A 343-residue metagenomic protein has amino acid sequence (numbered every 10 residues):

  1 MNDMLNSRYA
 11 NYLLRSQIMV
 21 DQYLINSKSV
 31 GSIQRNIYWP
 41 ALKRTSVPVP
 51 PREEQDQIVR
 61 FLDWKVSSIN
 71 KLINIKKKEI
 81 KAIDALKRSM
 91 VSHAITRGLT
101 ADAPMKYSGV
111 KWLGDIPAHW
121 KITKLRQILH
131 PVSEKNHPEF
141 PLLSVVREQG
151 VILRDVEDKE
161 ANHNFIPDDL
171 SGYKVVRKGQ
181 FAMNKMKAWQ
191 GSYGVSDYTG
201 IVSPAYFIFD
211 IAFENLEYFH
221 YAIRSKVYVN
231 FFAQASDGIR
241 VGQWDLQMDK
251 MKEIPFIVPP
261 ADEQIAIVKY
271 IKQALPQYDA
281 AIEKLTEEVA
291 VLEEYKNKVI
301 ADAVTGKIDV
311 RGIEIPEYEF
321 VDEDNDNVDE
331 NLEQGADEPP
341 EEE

Functional and structural regions predicted by a protein language model:
M4-R8, E214-F219: Short, conserved charged micro-motifs
L5-R8, V30-D56, M186, G200-F207 (+1 more regions): A short glycine-rich beta-alpha junction/loop motif
S7-Y12, V20-S27, S32, P141 (+5 more regions): Short, ligand-facing micro-motifs at secondary-structure edges
G31, N74, N164-L170, R240 (+1 more regions): Short, solvent-exposed loop/turn positions at domain surfaces that link secondary-structure elements or cap domain
R44, R52, D56, Y107-P138 (+3 more regions): Non-catalytic DNA-recognition/assembly elements of restriction-modification systems
V49-A103, V258-E343: Amphipathic alpha-helical coiled-coil/heptad-repeat segments
G109, R126-P141, V145-K178, D324 (+1 more regions): Sequence-specific dsDNA recognition surfaces
